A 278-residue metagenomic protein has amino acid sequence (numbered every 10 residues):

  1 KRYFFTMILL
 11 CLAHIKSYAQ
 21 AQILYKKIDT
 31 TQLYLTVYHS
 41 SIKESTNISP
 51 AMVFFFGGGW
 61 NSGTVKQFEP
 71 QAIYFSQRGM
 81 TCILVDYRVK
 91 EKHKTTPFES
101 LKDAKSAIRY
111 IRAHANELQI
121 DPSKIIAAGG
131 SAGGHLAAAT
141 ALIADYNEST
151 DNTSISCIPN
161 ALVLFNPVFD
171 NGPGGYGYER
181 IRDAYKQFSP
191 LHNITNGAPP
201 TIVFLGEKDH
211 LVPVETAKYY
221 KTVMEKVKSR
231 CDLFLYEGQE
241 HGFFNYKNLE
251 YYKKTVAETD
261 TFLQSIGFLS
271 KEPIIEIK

Functional and structural regions predicted by a protein language model:
A19-N47: N-terminal cap/lid segment of alpha/beta-hydrolase-fold proteins
T36, K218, E225-K278: C-terminal catalytic histidine-bearing segment of alpha/beta-hydrolase fold enzymes
N47-G58: Short beta-strand element of the alpha/beta-hydrolase
K66-L84: Short amphipathic alpha-helix adjacent to the substrate-entry channel of hydrolases
T95-N116, A257: Alpha/beta-hydrolase active-site loop
S106-Y176, Y185-K186, P190: Primarily recognizes the serine-hydrolase "nucleophile elbow" in alpha/beta-hydrolase and SGNH/GDSL folds
V203-L205, D209: Short beta-strand/loop motif that positions the catalytic acidic residue of the alpha/beta-hydrolase fold
H210-T216: Conserved alpha/beta-hydrolase "acid-adjacent" motif
